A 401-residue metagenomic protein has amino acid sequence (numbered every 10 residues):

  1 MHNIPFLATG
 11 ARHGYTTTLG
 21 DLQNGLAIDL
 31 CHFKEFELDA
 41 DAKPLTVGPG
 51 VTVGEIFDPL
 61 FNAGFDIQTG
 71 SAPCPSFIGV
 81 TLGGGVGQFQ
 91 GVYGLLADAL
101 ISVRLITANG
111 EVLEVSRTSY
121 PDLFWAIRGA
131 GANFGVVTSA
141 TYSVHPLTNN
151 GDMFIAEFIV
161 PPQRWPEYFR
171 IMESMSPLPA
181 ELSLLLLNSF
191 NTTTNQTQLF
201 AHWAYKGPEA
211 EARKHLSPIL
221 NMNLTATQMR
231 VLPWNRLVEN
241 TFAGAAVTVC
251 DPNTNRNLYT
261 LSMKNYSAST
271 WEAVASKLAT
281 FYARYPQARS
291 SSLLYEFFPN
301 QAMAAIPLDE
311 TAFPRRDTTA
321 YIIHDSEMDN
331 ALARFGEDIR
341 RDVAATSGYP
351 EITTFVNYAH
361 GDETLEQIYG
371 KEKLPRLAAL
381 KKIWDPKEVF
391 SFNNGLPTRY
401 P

Functional and structural regions predicted by a protein language model:
M1-P401: Soluble FAD-dependent oxygen oxidases
